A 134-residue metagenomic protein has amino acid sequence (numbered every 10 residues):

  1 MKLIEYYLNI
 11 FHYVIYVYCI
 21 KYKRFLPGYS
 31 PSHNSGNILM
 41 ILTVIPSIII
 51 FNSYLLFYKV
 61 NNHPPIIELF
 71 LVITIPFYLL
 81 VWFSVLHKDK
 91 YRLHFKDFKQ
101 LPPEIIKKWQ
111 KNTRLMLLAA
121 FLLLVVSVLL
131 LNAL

Functional and structural regions predicted by a protein language model:
M1-S32: Membrane-proximal soluble regions of multi-pass membrane proteins
Y22-L26, D89-P102: Cytoplasmic membrane-interface regions of multi-pass membrane proteins
K23-N61: Short linear elements at protein peripheries
Y29-L42, P103-L123: Loop-to-transmembrane boundary segments
L39-N52, L71-S84, L117-V125: Hydrophobic alpha-helical transmembrane segments of multi-pass integral membrane proteins
Y54-L55, P64-I67, K99-K107: Bimodal feature
L56-L93: Short alpha-helical packing/oligomerization segments
L123-L134: Juxtamembrane boundary at the C-terminal end of a transmembrane helix
